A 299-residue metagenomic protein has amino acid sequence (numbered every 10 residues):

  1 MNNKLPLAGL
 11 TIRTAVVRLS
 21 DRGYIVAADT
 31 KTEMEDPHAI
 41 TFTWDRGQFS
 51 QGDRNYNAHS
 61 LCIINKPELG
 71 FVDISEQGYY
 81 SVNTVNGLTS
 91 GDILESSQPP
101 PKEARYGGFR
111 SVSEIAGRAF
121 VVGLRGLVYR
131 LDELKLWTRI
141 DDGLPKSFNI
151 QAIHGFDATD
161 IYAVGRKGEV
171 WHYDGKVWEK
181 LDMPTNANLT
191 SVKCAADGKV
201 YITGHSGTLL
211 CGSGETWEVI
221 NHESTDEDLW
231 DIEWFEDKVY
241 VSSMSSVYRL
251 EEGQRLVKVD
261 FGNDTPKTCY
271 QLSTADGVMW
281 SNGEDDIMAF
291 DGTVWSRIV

Functional and structural regions predicted by a protein language model:
M1-V299: Residue-level hotspots at or immediately adjacent to binding/recognition sites across diverse folds
